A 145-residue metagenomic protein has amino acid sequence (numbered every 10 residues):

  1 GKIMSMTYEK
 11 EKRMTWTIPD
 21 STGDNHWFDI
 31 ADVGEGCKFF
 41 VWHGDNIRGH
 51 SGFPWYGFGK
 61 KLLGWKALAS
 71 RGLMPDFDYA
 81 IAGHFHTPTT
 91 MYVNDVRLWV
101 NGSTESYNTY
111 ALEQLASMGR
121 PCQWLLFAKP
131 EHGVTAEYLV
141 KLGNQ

Functional and structural regions predicted by a protein language model:
G1-M4, A31, L126: Generic low-polarity alpha-helical segments
G1-P19: Active-site neighborhood of divalent metal-dependent phosphoester bond hydrolases
R13-T15, D29, G72: Glycine-centered secondary-structure boundary/capping sites
D20-W27, G34, K38-L142: Conserved beta-sheet core of the metallophosphoesterase superfamily
